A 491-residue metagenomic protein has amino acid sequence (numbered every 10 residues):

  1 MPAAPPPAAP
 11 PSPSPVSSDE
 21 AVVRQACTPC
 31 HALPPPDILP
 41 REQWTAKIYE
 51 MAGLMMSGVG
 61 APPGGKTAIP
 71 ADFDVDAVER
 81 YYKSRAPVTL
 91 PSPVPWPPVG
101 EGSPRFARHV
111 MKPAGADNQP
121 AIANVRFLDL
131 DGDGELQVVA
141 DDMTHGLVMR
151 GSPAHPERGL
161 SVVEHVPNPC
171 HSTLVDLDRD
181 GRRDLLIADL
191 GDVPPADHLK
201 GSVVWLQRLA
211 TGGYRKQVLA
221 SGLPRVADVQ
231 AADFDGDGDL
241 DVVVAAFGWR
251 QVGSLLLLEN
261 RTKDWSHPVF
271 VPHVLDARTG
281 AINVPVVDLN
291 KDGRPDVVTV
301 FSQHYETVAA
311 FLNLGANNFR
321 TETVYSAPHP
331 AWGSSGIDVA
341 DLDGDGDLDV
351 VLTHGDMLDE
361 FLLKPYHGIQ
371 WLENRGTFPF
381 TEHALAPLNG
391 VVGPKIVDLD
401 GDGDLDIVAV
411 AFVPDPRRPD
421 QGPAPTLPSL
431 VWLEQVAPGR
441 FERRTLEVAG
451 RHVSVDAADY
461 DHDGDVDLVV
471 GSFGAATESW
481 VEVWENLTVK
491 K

Functional and structural regions predicted by a protein language model:
M1-P13: Bacterial Sec-dependent signal peptides at the C-terminal "C-region" and cleavage site
P10-K491: Beta-propeller-forming repeat regions
